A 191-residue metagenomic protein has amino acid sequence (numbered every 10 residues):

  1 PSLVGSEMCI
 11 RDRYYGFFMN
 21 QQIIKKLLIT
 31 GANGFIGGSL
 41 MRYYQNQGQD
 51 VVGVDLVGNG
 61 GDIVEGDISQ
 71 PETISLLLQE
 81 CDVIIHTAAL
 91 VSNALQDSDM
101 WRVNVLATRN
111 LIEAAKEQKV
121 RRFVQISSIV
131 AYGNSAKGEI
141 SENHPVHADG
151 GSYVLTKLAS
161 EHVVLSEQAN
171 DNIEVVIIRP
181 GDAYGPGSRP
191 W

Functional and structural regions predicted by a protein language model:
P1-D12: Single conserved hydrophobic/aromatic residue that forms the stacking wall/gate of nucleotide- or nucleobase-binding
L27-Q47: N-terminal Rossmann NAD(P)H-binding glycine-rich loop of SDR-like oxidoreductase domains
G60, I68-L106, A114, Y132-N134: NAD(P)H-binding glycine-rich loop region in Rossmannoid oxidoreductase-like domains and their noncatalytic homologs
Q70, A107-N110, R122, A159-S160: Conserved cofactor-binding/catalytic machinery of classical short-chain dehydrogenase/reductase
V91, I129-A136, G181-Y184: Active-site segment of SDR-like NAD(P)-dependent oxidoreductases
N110-S152: Conserved Rossmann-fold NAD(P)-dependent oxidoreductase catalytic core, especially the SDR/UDP-sugar
K137-Y184: Catalytic helix-loop patch of NAD(P)-dependent Rossmann-fold dehydrogenases
